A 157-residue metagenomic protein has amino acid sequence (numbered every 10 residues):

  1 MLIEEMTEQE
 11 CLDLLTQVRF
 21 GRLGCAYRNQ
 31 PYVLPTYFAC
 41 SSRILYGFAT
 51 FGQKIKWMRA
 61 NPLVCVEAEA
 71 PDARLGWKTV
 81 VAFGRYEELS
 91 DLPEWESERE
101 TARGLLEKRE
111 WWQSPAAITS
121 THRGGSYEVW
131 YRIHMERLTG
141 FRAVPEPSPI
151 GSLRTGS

Functional and structural regions predicted by a protein language model:
L2, R74-S157: Charged, gly/pro-rich active-site loop segments
L2-R22: Short, basic/aromatic recognition patches
V18-T50, V66-E67: Short beta-strand segments
G21, T36, L45, V64 (+3 more regions): A broad, low-specificity signal marking well-ordered, structured residues that form hydrophobic/aromatic
Q30, G52-K54, P71-A73, T139: Short, catalytically relevant binding-site loops at active-site mouths
A49-G52, P62-P71, E107-T119: Short acidic (Asp/Glu) patches
T50, A60-E69, G76-E88: Active-site-adjacent structural patch at catalytic or cofactor/ligand-binding sites
I55-R59: Surface-exposed connector loops and short turns at secondary-structure junctions
